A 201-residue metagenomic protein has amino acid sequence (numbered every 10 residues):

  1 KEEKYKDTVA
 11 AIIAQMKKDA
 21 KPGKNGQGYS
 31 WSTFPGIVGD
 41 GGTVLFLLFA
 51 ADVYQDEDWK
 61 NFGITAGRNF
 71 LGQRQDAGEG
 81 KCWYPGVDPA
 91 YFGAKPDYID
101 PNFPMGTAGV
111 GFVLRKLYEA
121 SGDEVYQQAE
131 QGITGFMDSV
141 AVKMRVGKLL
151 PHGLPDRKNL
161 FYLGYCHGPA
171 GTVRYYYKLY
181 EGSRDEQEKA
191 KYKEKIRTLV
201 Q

Functional and structural regions predicted by a protein language model:
K1-Q201: Glycan-recognition and catalytic cores of secretory/periplasmic carbohydrate-active enzymes
